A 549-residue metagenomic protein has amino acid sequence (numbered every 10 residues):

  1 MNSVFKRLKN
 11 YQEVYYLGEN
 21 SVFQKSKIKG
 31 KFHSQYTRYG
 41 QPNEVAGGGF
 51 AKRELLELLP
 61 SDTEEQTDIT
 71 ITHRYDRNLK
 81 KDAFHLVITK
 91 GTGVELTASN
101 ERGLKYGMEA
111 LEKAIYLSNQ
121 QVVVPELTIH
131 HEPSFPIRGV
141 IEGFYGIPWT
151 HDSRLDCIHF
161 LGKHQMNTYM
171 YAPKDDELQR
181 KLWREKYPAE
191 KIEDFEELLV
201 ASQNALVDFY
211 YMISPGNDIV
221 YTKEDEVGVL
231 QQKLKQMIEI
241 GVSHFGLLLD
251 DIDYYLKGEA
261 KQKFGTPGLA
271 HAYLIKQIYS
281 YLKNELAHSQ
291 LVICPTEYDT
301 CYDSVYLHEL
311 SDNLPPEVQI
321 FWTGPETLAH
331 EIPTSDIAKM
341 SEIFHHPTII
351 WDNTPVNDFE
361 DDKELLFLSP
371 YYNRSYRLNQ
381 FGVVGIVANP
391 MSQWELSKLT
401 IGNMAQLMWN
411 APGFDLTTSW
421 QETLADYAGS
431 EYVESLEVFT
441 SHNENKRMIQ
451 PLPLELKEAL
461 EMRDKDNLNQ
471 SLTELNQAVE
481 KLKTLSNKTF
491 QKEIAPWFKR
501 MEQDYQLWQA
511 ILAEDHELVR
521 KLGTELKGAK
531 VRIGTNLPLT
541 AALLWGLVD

Functional and structural regions predicted by a protein language model:
M1-F135: Contiguous, structured surface segment used for ligand recognition
V4-F5, D82, W409-D549: C-terminal functional modules
N43, G47, A51, S99 (+6 more regions): Catalytic cores of large soluble enzymes that bind and process phosphate-bearing ligands
S61-Y75, M170-K174, F321-G324, W351-T354 (+1 more regions): A generic structural motif
K90-G91, P136, Q165-M166, F344-H345 (+1 more regions): Short, well-ordered loop/turn elements at secondary-structure boundaries
Y116-N119, G143, S243, Y255-F414: Catalytic-core regions of glycoside hydrolase
I141-F321: Aromatic-lined carbohydrate-binding surfaces of glycoside hydrolases
